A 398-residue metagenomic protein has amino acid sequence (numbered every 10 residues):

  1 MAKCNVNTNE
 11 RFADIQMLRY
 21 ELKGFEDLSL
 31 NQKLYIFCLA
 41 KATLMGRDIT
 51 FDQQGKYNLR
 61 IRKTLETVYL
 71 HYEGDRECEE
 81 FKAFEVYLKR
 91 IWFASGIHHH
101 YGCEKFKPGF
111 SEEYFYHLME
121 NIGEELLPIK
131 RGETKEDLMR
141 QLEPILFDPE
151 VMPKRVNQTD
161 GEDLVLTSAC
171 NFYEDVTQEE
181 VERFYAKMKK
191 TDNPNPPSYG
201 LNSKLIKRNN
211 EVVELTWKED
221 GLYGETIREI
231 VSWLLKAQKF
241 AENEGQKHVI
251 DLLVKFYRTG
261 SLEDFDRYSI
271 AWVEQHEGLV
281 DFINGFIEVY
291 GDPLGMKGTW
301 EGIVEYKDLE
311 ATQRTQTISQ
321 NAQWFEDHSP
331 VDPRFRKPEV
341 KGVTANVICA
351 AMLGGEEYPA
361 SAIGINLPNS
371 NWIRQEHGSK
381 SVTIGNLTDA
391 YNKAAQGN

Functional and structural regions predicted by a protein language model:
A2-L70: N-terminal-proximal low-complexity accessory segments that begin disordered and transition into the first
D14, T50, Q54-Y57, E77 (+3 more regions): Intrinsic-disorder-associated interaction segments
N31, K56-K63, A83, E225 (+2 more regions): Generic alpha-helix structural propensity
R47-F51, R76-E77, G245-V249: Surface-exposed patches in mature extracellular/periplasmic domains of secreted proteins
E66-A83: Post-signal peptide N-terminal segment of secreted/secretory-pathway proteins
Y87: Surface-exposed, charged/polar loop-rich segments that form substrate/cofactor-binding or regulatory interfaces
I91-A94: Eukaryotic intrinsically disordered, low-complexity regulatory regions enriched in acidic/Ser/Pro/Gln residues that act
I97-G397: Contiguous, non-catalytic segments that form substrate-binding/exosite surfaces or channel walls
